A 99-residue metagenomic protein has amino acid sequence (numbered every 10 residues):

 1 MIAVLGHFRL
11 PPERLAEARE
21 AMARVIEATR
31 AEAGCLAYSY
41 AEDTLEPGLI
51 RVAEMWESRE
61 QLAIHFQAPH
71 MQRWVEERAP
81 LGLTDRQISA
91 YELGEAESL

Functional and structural regions predicted by a protein language model:
I2, Y40-E46, W74-L99: Glycine-rich beta-strand-turn "strand-cap" elements at beta-sheet edges
I2-L36: N-terminal first-folded block
I2-R9, S39-F66: Short, well-ordered beta-strand segments in beta-rich or mixed alpha/beta enzyme and ligand-binding folds
P11-P12, P47, P69, P80: Proline-rich intrinsically disordered, low-complexity coils
R14-A16, E60, A96: Residue-level signal for secondary-structure boundary sites
R24-L36, M55-S89: An amphipathic, aromatic/His-enriched active-site/gating alpha helix that lines ligand/cofactor pockets
